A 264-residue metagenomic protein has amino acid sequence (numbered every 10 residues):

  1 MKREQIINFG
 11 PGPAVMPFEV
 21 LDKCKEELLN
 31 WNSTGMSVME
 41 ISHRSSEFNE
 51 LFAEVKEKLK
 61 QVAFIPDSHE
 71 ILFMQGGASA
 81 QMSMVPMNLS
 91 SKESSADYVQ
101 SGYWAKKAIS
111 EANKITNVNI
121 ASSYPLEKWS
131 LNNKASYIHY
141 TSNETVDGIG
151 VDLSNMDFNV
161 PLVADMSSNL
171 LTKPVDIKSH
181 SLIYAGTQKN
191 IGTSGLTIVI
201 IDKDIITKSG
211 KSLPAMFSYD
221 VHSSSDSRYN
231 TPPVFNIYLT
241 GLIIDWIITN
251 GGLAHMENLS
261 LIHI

Functional and structural regions predicted by a protein language model:
Q5-K56: A glycine-/small-polar-enriched, mobile loop at the entrance of the PLP active site in fold-type I
P17, T187-L259: Active-site C-terminal subdomain of aminotransferase-like
T34-Q81, G102-Y103, E111: Conserved N-terminal alpha-helix of the aminotransferase class I/II PLP-enzyme fold
S90-W104: Conserved PLP-anchoring active-site segment centered on the Schiff-base-forming lysine
A112, S123-L170: Active-site phosphate-binding strand-loop segment of PLP-dependent enzymes
V163, I177-Q188, T197: Conserved active-site segment immediately N-terminal to the catalytic lysine that forms the internal aldimine
I262-I264: Conserved small/polar residues in nucleotide/adenosyl-binding loops
